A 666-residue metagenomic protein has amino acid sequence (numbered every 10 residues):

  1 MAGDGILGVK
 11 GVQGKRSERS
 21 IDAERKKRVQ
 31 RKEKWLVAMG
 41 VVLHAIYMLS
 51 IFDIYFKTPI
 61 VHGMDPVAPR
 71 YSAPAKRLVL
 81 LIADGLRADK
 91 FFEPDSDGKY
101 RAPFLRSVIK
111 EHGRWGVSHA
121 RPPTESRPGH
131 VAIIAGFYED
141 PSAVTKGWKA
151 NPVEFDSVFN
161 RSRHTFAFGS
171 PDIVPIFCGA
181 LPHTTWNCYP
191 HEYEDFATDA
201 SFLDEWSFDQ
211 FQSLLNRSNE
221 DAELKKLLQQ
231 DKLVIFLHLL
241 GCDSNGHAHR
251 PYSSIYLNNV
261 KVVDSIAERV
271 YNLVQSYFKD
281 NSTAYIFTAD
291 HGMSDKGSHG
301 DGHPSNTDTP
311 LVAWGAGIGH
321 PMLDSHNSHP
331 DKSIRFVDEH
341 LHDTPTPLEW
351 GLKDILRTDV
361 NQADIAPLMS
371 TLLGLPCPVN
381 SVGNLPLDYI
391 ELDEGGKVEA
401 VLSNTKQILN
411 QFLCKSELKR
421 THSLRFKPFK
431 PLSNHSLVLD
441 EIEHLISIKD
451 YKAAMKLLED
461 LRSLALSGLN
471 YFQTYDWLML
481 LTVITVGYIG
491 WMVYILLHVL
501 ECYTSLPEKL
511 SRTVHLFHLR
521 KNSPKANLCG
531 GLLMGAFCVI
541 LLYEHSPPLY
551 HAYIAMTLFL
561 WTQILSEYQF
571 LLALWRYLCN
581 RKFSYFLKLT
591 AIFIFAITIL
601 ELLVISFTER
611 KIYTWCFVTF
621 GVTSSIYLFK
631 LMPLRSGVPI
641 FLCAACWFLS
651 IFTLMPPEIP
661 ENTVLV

Functional and structural regions predicted by a protein language model:
M1-V29, T513-F517: Short, low-complexity, Lys/Arg-enriched N-terminal segments of secretory-pathway carbohydrate enzymes
G3, A38-Y55, T474-V666: Alpha-helical transmembrane segments of integral membrane proteins
G14-R25, E33-M48, R70, P74-L80 (+3 more regions): Active-site-proximal alpha/beta segments of enzymes that process anionic O-linked groups
Y55-S72: Alpha-helical transmembrane signal-anchor/signal-peptide segments
L80-I82, V234-H238, I286, V312: Structural motif
R87, N258-S305, L311-V312, M369-S370: Metal-dependent active-site segment of extracytoplasmic phospho-/sulfohydrolases and closely related
P141, L385-T474, T482-T485: Phosphate/adenylate-binding glycine loop and adjacent helical scaffold
F287-T344, W350, D354: Histidine-centered active-site microenvironments of extracellular/periplasmic hydrolases and transferases
